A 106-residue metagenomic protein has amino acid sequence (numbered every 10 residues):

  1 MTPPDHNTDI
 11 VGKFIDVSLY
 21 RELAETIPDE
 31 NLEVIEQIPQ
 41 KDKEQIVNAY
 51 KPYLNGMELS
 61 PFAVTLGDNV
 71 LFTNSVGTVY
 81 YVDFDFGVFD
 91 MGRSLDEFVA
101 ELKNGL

Functional and structural regions predicted by a protein language model:
M1-F72: A surface-exposed partner-binding patch
D42, T78-V79: General secondary-structure edge motif
T73-G77: Short acidic-glycine loop/turn motifs at beta-strand connectors
Y81-F86: Catalytic Cys-His active-site segments of thiol-dependent hydrolases/isopeptidases
V88-L106: Compact, glycine/acidic-enriched structural inserts
